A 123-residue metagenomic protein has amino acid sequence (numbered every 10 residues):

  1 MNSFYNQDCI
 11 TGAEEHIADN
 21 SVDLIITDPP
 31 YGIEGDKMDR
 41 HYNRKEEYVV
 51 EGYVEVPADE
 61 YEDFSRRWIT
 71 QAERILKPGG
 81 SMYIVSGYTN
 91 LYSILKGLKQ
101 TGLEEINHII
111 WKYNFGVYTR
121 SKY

Functional and structural regions predicted by a protein language model:
M1-Y123: Core catalytic lobe of class I
